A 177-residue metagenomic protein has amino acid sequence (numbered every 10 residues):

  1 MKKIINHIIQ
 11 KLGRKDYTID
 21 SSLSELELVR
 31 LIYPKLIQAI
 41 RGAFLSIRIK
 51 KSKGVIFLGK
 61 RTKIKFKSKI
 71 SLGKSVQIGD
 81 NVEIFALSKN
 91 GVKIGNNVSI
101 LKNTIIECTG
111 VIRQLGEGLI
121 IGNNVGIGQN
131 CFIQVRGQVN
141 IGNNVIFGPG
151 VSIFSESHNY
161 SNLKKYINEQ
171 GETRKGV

Functional and structural regions predicted by a protein language model:
M1-V55, N144, G150-V151, S155-G171: Terminal amphipathic alpha-helical/low-complexity segments used for targeting or macromolecular assembly
K51, F57-F66: Long amphipathic N-terminal alpha/beta scaffold segment
I56-F57, G79: Short Pro/Gly-enriched beta-strand edge/turn motifs at strand-loop
K63, K67-S71, Q77-V177: Flexible, glycine/small-residue-enriched loop-and-beta-strand segment within the central core of proteins
